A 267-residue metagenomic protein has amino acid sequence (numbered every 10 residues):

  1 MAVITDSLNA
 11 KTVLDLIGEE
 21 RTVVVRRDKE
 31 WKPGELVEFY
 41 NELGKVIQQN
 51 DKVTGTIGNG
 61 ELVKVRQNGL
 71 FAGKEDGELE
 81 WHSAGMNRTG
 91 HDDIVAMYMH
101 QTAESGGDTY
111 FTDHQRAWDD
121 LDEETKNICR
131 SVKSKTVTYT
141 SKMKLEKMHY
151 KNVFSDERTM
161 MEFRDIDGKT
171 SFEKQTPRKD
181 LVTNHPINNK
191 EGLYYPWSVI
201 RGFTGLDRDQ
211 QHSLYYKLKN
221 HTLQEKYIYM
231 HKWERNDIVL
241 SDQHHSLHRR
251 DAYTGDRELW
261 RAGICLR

Functional and structural regions predicted by a protein language model:
A2-R235, H244-R267: Non-heme Fe(II) oxygenase catalytic core, chiefly the N-lobe of the double-stranded beta-helix
